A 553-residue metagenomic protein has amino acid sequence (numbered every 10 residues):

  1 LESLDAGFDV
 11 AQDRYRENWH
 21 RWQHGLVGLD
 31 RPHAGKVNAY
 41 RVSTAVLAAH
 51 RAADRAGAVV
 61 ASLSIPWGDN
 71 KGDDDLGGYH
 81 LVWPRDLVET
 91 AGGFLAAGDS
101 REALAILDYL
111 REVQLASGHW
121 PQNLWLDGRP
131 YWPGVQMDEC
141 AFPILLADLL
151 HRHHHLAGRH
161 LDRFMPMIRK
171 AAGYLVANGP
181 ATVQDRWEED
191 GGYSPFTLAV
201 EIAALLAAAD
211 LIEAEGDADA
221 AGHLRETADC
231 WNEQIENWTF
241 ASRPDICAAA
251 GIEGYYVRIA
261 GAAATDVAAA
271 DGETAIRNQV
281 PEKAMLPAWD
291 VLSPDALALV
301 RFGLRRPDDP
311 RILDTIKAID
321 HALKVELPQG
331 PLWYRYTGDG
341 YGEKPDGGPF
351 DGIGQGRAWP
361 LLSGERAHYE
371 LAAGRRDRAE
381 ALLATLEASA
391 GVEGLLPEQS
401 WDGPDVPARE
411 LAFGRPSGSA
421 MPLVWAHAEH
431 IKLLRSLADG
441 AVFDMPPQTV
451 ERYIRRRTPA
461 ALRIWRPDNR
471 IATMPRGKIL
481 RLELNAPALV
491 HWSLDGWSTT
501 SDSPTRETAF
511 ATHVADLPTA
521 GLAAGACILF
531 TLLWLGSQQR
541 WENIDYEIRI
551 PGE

Functional and structural regions predicted by a protein language model:
L1-G78, G158, M445: Acidic/polar, glycine-enriched structural segments that form the non-catalytic walls/loops of the carbohydrate-binding
D9-Y15, G77-P180, P195-L198, I202-A208 (+2 more regions): Aromatic-rich carbohydrate-recognition surfaces in CAZymes
R31-A39, A45, Q136-M137, F196 (+1 more regions): Extended ligand-binding clefts on enzyme/binding-domain cores
V46-R55, G98-P121, R163-Q184, E226-I246 (+4 more regions): Long, well-ordered core segments of solenoidal/helical folds
P66-L76, H119-V135, V176-Y193, E273-E282 (+1 more regions): Acidic/His metal-coordination segments adjacent to aromatic residues that form catalytic metal sites in metalloenzymes
Y79, T90, P133-R152, A268-A270 (+3 more regions): C-terminal capping/lid segments that line or modulate ligand- or cofactor-binding pockets
H153-D162, T182-E188, A208-E226, R306: Inter-helical turn/loop segments and adjacent helix faces that build the functional surface of alpha-helical bundle
M445-E553: Glycan-association/targeting regions that enable binding to alpha-glucans and other polysaccharides
